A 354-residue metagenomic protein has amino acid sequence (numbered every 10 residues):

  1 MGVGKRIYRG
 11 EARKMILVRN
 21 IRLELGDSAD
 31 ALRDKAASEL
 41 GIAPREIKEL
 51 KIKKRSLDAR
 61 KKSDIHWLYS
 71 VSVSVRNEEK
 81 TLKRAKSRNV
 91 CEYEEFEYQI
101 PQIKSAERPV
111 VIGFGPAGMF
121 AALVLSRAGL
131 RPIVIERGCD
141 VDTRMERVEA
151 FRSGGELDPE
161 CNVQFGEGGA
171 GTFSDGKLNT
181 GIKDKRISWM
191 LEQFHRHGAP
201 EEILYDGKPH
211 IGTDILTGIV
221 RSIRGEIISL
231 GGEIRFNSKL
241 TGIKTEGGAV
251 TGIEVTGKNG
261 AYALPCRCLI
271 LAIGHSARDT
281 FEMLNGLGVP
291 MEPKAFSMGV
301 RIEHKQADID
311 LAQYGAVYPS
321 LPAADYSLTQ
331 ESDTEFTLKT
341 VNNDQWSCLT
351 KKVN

Functional and structural regions predicted by a protein language model:
G4, A12-W67, V71-N354: Residues forming the flavin
